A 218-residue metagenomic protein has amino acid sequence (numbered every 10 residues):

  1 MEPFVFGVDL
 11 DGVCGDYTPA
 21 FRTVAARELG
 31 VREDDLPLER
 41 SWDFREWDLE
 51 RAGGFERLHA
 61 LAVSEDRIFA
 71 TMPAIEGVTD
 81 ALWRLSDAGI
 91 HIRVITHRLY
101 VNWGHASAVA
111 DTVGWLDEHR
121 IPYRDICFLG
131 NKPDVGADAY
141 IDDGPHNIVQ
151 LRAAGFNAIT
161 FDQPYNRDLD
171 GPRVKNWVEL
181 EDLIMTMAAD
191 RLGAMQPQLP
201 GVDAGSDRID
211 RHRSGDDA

Functional and structural regions predicted by a protein language model:
M1-G54: Active-site neighborhood of HAD-like aspartate-dependent phosphohydrolases
V31-E33, S41-D80: Metal-dependent phosphoesterase signature
L36-R40, R93-W103, V109-P133: A short, structured active-site edge motif that brings together acidic residues
I68-A74, V78-T112: Substrate-recognition element of Asp-dependent hydrolases with the DxDx(T/V) motif
W83-D87, D117, R152: Anion (oxyanion) recognition and catalysis
I126-R152: Conserved Lys-Pro-Asp/Glu-containing loop-to-beta segment of HAD-superfamily phosphomonoesterases, centered on
P145-A218: Asp-based, Mg2+/Mn2+-dependent phosphohydrolase catalytic module
